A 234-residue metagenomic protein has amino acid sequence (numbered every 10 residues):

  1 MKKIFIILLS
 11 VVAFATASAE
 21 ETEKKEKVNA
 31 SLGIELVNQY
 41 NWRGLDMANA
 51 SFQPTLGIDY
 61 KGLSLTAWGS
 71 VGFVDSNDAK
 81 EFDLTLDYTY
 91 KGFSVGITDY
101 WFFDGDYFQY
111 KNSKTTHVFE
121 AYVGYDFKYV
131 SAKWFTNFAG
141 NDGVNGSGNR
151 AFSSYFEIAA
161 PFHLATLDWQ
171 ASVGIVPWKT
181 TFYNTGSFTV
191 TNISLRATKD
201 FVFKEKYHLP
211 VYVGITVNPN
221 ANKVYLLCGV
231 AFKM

Functional and structural regions predicted by a protein language model:
M1-N29: Cleavable N-terminal export/targeting peptides
E20-F73: Short glycine/proline- and aromatic-enriched beta-strand/turn motifs that initiate or cap beta-hairpins
E20-N29, P161-Q170, T198-V211: Short loop/turn motifs that connect adjacent beta-strands in outer-membrane beta-barrel proteins
E26-V28, A48-F52, D78-F82, T115-F119 (+4 more regions): Residues that define the transmembrane beta-barrel architecture of outer-membrane proteins
L32-Y40, L63-F73, V95-G105, V130-D142 (+2 more regions): Transmembrane beta-strand segments that form the barrel wall of outer-membrane beta-barrel proteins
N38, I58-Y60, Y88-Y90, D99 (+6 more regions): Residue-level signature of outer-membrane beta-barrel architecture
N112-T180: Detector for outer-membrane/organellar transmembrane beta-barrel domains, recognizing the amphipathic beta-strand
L195, F201, N222-M234: Outer-membrane beta-barrel "beta-signal"
